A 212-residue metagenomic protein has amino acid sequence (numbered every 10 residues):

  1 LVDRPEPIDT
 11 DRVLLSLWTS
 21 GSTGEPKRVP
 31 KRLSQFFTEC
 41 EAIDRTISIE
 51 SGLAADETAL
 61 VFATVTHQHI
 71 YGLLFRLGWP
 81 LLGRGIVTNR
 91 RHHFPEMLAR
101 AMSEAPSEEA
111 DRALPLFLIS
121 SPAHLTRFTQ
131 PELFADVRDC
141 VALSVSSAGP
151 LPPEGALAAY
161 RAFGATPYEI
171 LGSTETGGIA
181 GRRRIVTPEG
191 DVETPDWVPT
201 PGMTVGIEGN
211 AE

Functional and structural regions predicted by a protein language model:
L1, R28-P30, R84-H93, E169: Short beta-strand->loop structural element characteristic of the AMP-binding/adenylate-forming
L1-T10, E25, F37-C40, S144: ANL superfamily adenylate-forming
V2-W18, S51-L60: Conserved pre-ATP/AMP-binding loop-to-beta segment of ANL
L14-E41: Conserved AMP-binding A3 loop
T19-S22, V61, L73, L118 (+3 more regions): Conserved S/T- and glycine-rich ATP-binding loop of Class I adenylate-forming
C40-L60, Q68-L116: Conserved AMP-binding/adenylation subdomain of ANL enzymes
Q130-D191: Gly/Ser/Thr-rich phosphate-binding loop
T204-E212: AMP-binding/adenylate-forming core of the ANL superfamily
